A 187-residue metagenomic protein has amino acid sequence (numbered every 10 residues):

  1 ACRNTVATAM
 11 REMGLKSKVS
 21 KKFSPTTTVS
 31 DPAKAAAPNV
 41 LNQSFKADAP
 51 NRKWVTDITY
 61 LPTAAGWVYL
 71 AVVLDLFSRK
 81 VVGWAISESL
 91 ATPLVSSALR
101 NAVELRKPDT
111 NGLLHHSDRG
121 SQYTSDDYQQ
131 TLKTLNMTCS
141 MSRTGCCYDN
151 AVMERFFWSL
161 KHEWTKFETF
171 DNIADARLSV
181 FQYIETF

Functional and structural regions predicted by a protein language model:
A1-F187: Charged DNA-binding/catalytic regions of mobile-element recombinases
